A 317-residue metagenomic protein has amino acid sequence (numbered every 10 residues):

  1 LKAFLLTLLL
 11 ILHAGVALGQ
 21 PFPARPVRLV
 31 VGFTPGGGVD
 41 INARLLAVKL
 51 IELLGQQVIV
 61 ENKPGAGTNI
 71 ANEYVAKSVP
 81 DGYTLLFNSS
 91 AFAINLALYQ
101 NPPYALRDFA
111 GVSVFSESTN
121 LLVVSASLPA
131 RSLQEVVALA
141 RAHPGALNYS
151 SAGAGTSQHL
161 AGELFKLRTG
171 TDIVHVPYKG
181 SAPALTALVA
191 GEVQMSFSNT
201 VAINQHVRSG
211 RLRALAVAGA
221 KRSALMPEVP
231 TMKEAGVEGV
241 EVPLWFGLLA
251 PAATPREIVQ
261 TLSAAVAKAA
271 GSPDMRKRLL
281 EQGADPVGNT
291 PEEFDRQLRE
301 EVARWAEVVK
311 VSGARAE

Functional and structural regions predicted by a protein language model:
L1-T7: Sec-dependent signal peptide recognition, specifically the positively charged N-region followed immediately by
A14-V16: N-terminal signal peptide c-region/cleavage motif recognized by signal peptidases
G19-D108, A146-N148, G170-N199, G288-N289 (+1 more regions): N-terminal (or domain-start) structured segment
A24-P26, L167-T171, R208, K233-E234 (+1 more regions): An extracytoplasmic/periplasmic, membrane-proximal ligand-sensing/linker region
K77-Y83, A97-P183, M232-E234, W245-R278: Hinge/capping helix and adjacent helix->loop/strand transition within the periplasmic-binding protein
A91-Q100, L164-R168, M195-V229: A ligand-binding cleft/hinge motif common to bilobed small-molecule-binding domains
